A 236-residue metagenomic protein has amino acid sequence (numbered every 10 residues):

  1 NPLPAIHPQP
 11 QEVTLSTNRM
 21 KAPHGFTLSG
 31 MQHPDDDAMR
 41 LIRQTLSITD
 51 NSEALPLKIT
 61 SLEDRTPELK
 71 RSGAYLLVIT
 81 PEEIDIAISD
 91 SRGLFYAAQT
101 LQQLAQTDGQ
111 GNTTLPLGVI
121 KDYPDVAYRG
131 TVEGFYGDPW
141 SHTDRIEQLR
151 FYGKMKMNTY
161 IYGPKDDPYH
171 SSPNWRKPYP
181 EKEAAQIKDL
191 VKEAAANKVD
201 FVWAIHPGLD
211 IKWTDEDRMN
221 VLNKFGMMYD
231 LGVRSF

Functional and structural regions predicted by a protein language model:
N1-R92, T100, L104-K121: Acidic, contiguous N-terminal accessory segments
R71-S72, V78-S235: Feature activates predominantly on carbohydrate-active enzymes
